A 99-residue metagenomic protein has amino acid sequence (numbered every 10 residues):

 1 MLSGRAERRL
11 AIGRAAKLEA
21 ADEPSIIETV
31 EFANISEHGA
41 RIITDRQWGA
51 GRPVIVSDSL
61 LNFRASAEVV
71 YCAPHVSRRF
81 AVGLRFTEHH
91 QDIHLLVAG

Functional and structural regions predicted by a protein language model:
M1-I35, H89-G99: N-terminal helix initiation/capping motif
A11, I27, R64, S77-A81: Short edge beta-strand segments in beta-sheet-rich domains
R14-A21, G51-F63: Short conserved beta-strand and strand-loop elements enriched in small hydrophobics with frequent Asp/Gly
A15-K17, R41, I55, S66 (+1 more regions): Beta-strand secondary-structure signal
A21, E37, C72-S77: Short, conserved beta-turn/loop elements at beta-strand boundaries and strand-helix junctions
V30, A65-Y71: Short beta-strand-centered aromatic/proline hotspots
A40-T44, H75-T87: Short, solvent-exposed secondary-structure boundary/capping segments
Q47-G49: Short, well-ordered loop/turn sites that connect or cap secondary structure elements
